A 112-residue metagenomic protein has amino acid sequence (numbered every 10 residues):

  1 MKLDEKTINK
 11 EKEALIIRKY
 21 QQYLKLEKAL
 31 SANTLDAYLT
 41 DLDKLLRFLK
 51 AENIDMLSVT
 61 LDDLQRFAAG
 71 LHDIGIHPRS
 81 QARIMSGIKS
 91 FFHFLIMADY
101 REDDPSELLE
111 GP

Functional and structural regions predicted by a protein language model:
K2-T7, R18-N33, L39-P112: N-terminal core-binding DNA-recognition domain of tyrosine recombinases/integrases
